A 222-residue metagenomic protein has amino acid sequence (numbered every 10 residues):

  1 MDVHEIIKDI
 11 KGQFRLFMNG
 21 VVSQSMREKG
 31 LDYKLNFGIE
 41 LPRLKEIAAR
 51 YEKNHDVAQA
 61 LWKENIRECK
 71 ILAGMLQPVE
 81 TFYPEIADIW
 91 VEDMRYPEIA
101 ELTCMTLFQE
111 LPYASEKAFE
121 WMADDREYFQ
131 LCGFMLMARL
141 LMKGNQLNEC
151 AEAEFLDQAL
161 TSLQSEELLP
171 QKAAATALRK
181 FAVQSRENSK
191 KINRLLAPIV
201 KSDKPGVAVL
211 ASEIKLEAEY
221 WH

Functional and structural regions predicted by a protein language model:
M1-H222: Alpha-helical scaffold domains
